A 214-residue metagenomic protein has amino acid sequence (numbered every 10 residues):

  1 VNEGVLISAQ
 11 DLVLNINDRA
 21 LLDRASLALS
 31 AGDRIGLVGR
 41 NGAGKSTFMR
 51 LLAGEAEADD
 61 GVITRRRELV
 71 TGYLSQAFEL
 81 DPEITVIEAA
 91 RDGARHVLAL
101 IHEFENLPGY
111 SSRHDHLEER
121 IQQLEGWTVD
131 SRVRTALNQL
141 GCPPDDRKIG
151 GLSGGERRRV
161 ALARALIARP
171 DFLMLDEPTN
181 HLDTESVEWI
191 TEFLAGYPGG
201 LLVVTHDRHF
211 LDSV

Functional and structural regions predicted by a protein language model:
V1-V214: ABC ATP-binding cassette signature C-motif
